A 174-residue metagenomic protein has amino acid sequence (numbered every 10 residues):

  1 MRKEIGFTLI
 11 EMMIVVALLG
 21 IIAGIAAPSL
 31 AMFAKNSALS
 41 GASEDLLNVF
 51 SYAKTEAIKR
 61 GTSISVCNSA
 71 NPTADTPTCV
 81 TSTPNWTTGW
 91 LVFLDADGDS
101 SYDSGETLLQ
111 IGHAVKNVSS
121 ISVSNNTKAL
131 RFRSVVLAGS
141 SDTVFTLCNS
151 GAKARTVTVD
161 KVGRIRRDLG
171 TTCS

Functional and structural regions predicted by a protein language model:
M1-L30, K35: N-terminal single-pass transmembrane signal-anchor helix
I25-S40, E44-T55, K59, S63-S174: N-terminal helix-rich module
